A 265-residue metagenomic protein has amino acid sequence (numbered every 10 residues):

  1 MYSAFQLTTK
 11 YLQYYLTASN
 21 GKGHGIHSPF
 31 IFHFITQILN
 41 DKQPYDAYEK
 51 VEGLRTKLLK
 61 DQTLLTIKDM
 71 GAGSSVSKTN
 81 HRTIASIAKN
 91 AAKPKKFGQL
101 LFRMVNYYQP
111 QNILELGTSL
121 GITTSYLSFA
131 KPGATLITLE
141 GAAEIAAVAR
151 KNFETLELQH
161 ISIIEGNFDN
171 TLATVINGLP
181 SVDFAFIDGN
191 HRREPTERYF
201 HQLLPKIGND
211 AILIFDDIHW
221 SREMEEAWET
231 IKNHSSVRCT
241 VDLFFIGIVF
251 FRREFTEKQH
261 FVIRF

Functional and structural regions predicted by a protein language model:
M1-F186, N190-I212, I218-F265: A short alpha-helical cap/connector motif
